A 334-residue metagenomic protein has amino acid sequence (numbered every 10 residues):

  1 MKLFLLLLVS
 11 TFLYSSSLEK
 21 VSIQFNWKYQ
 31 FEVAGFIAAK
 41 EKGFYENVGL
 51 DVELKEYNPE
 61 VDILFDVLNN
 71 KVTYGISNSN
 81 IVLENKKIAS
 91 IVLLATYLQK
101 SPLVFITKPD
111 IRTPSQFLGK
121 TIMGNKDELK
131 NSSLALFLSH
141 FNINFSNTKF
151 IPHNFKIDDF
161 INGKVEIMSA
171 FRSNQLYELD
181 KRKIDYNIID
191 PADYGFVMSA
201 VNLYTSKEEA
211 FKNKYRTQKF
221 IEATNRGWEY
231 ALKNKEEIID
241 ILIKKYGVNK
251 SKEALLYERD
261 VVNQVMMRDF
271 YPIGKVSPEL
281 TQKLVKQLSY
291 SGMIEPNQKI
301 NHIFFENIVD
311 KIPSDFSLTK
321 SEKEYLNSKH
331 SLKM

Functional and structural regions predicted by a protein language model:
K2-Y14: Sec-dependent N-terminal signal peptides
L18-P152, D159-N162, E166-A170, I188-I189 (+1 more regions): Short, glycine-/small- and polar/acidic-enriched structural segments that line small-molecule recognition paths
E46, A135-S139, D180, I243 (+1 more regions): Class I S-adenosyl-L-methionine
E53-L54, V61, D193, L256-V262 (+1 more regions): Short linear loop/turn motifs
S79-I81, H153-K250: Pocket-lining segment of extracytoplasmic ligand-binding domains
L93, E237-L242, K299-I300: Surface-exposed patches in mature extracellular/periplasmic domains of secreted proteins
N213-I294: Secondary-structure end/capping motifs
Q282-M334: Conserved C-terminal helix/tail region of periplasmic/extracytoplasmic solute-binding proteins
